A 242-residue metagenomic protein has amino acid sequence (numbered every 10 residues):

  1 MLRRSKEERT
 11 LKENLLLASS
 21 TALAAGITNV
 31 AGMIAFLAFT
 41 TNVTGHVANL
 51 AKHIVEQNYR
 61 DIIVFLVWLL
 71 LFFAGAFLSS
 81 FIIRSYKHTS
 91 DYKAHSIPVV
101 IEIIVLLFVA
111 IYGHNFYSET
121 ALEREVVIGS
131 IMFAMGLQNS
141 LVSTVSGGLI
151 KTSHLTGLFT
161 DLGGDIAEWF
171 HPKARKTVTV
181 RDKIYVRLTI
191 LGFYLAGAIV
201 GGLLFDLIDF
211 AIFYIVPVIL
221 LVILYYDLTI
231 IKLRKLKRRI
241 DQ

Functional and structural regions predicted by a protein language model:
L2-Q242: Alpha-helical transmembrane segments of multi-pass membrane proteins
